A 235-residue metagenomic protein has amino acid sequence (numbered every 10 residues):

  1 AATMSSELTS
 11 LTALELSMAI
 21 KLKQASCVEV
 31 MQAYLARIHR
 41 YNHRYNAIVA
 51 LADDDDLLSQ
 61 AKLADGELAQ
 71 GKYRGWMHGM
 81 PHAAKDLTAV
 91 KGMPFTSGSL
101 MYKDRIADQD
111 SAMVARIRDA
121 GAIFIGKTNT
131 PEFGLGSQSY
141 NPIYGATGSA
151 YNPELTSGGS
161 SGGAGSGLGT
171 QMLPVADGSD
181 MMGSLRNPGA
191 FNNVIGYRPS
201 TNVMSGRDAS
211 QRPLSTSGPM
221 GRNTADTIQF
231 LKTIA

Functional and structural regions predicted by a protein language model:
A1-Q60, Q70: An N-terminal boundary/leader segment
S10, Y41, W76-M113, Y140 (+1 more regions): Enzymes and membrane/adaptor proteins characterized by extended Gly/Ser/Thr/Asp/Glu-rich, aromatic-dotted
E15-L22, M101-R105, S215-R222: Short, well-ordered beta-strand elements within core beta-sheets of diverse protein domains
Q24, L35-Y45, A61-A69, R118-G121 (+3 more regions): Structural signal for hydrophobic packing residues in well-ordered secondary-structure cores of soluble enzyme domains
Y34, L57, G79, K85 (+2 more regions): Conserved hydrophobic/aromatic pocket- or pore-lining residues that grip, position, or stack substrates in active sites
A64-P81, D226: Immediate post-signal peptide segment of exported/extracytoplasmic ligand-binding proteins
Q109-I234: Short glycine/serine-rich loop segments
